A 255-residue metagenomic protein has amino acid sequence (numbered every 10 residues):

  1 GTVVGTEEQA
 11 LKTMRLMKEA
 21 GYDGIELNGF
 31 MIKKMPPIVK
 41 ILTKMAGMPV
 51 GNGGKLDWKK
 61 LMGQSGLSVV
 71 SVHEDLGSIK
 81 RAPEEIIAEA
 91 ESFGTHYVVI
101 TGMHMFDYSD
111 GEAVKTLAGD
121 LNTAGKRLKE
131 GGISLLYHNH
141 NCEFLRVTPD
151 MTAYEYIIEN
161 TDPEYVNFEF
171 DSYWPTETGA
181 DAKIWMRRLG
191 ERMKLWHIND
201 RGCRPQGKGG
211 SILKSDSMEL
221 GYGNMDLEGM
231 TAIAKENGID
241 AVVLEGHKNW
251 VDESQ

Functional and structural regions predicted by a protein language model:
G1, I25-L27, V69-E74, V98-I100 (+4 more regions): Hydrophobic faces of well-ordered beta-strands that scaffold small-molecule active sites in alpha/beta enzyme cores
G1-Y97: N-terminal pre-domain/capping segments
T2, G29-M31, D75-S78, H104-F106 (+4 more regions): Active-site-proximal loop/turn and secondary-structure-junction residues that shape catalytic pockets, frequently
K12, G51-K55, P83-E84, A113-N122 (+3 more regions): Charged helix-capping and loop-helix junction motifs
I25, E130-N224: Acidic/histidine-rich catalytic cores of soluble enzymes
S68-N167: Active-site acidic/histidine proton-transfer and metal-coordination neighborhood in alpha/beta enzyme cores
V251-Q255: C-terminal helical cap(s) of enzyme catalytic domains, especially alpha/beta-barrels
